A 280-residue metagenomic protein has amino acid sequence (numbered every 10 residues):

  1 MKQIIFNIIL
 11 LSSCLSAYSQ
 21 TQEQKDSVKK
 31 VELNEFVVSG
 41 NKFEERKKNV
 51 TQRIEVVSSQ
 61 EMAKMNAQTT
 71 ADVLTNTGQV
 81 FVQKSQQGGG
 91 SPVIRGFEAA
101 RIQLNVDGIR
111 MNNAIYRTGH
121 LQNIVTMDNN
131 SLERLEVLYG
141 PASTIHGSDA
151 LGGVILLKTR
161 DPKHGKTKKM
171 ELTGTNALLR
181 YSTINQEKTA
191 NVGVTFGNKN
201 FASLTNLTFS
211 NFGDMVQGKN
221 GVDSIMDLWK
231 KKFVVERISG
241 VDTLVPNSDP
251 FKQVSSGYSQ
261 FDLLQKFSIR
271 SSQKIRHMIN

Functional and structural regions predicted by a protein language model:
T21-A63, A99: Short, acidic, small-residue-rich periplasmic hinge/interaction motif at the N-terminus of Gram-negative outer-membrane
N41, G140, K158, L178-I184 (+2 more regions): Outer-membrane beta-barrel pore domains and translocons
V50-T69, P92-G96, N123, Y181-T183: Short, polar/charged loop or turn motifs at beta-strand boundaries
T70-V73, G90-V93, N105, Q122-V125 (+3 more regions): N-terminal periplasmic accessory domains that precede and gate Gram-negative outer-membrane beta-barrel machines
A71-N113, E133: Extracytoplasmic beta-strand/coil segments of soluble accessory domains associated with Gram-negative outer-membrane
M111-P141, I145: Short acidic/polar hinge/loop motifs at secondary-structure boundaries that mediate gating or recognition
G119-H120, L178-L179, S248-Q253: Extracellular loop and loop/strand-boundary signature of outer-membrane beta-barrel proteins
T189, F196-N280: Periplasmic-side early beta-strands and strand-to-turn transitions of outer-membrane beta-barrels
